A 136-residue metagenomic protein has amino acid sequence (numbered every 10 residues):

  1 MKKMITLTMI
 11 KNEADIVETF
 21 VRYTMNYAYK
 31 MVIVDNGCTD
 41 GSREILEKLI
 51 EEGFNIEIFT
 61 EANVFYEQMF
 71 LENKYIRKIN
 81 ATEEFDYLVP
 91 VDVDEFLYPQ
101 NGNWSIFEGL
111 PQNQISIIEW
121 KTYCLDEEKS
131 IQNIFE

Functional and structural regions predicted by a protein language model:
K2-R22, G37: Active-site beta-to-alpha loop of glycosyltransferases that engages the nucleotide-sugar donor
K3, Y29-M31, N55: Residues at the starts of beta-strands that form the adenosine-phosphate
M25: Gly/Ala-rich phosphate-binding loop of Rossmann-like dinucleotide-binding domains, activating on the conserved
Y29-G37, F59-E61: Short beta-strand/loop segment that forms part of the nucleotide-sugar
N36, V91-V93, E119: Active-site acidic Asp-centered loop
G41-P90: Active-site-proximal specificity loops/subdomain of glycosyltransferases
M69-I76, P99-E136: Catalytic-site signature of metal-activated, phosphate-bearing donor transferases, centered on the GT-A/GT-A-like
